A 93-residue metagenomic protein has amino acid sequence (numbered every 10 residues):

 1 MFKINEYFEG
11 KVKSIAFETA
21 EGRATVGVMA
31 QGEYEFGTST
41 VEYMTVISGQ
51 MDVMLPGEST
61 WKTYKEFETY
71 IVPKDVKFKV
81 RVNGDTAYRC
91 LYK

Functional and structural regions predicted by a protein language model:
M1-T19: Transition segment at domain starts
G10, T19-S39, E66, I71-K74: Conserved short histidine dyad/triad with adjacent acidic residue
E18, M54-P56, R81: A generic structural motif
F36, V53, R89-C90: Short hydrophobic/aromatic-rich beta-strand segments that constitute the beta-sheet cores of beta-sandwich/beta-barrel
S39-V53: Short, conserved beta-strand element in jelly-roll/cupin
P73-K93: Ligand-binding loop in jelly-roll beta-barrel domains
